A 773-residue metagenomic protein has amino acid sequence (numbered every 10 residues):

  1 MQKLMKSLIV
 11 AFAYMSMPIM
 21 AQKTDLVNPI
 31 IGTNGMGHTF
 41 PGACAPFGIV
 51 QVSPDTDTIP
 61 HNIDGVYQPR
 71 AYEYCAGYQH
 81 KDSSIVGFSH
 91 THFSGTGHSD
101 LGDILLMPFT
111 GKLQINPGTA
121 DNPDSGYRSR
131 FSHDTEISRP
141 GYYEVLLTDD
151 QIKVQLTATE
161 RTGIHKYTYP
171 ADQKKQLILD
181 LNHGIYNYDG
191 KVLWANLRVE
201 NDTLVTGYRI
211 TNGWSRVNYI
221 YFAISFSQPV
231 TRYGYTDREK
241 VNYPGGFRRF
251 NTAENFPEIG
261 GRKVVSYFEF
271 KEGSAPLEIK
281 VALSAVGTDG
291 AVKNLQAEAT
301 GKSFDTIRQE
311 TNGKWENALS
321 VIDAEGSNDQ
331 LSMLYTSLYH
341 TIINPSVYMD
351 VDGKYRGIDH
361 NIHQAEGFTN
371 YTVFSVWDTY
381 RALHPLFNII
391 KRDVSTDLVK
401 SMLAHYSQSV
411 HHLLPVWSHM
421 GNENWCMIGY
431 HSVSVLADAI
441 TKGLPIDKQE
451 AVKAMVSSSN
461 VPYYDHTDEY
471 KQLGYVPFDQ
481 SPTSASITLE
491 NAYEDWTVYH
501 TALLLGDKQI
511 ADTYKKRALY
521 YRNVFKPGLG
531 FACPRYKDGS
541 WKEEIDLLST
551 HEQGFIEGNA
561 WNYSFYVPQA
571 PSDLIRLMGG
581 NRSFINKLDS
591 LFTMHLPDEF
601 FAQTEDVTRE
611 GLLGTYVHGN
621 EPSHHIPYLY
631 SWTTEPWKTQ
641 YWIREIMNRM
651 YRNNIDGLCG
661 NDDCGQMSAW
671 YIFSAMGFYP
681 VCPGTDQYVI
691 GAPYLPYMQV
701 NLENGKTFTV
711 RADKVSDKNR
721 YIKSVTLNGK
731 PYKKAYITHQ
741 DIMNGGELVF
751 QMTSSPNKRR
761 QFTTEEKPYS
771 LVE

Functional and structural regions predicted by a protein language model:
M1-Q22: Bacterial Sec-dependent N-terminal signal peptides
Q22-H384, N388-L489, A502-N523, L529-A532 (+8 more regions): Accessory carbohydrate-recognition regions in carbohydrate-active enzymes
E494: ATP-dependent phospho-/nucleotidyl transfer catalytic cores
A712: Conserved catalytic core of nucleotide polymerization and phosphodiester-bond processing enzymes
Y721: Extracellular attachment/recognition segments
